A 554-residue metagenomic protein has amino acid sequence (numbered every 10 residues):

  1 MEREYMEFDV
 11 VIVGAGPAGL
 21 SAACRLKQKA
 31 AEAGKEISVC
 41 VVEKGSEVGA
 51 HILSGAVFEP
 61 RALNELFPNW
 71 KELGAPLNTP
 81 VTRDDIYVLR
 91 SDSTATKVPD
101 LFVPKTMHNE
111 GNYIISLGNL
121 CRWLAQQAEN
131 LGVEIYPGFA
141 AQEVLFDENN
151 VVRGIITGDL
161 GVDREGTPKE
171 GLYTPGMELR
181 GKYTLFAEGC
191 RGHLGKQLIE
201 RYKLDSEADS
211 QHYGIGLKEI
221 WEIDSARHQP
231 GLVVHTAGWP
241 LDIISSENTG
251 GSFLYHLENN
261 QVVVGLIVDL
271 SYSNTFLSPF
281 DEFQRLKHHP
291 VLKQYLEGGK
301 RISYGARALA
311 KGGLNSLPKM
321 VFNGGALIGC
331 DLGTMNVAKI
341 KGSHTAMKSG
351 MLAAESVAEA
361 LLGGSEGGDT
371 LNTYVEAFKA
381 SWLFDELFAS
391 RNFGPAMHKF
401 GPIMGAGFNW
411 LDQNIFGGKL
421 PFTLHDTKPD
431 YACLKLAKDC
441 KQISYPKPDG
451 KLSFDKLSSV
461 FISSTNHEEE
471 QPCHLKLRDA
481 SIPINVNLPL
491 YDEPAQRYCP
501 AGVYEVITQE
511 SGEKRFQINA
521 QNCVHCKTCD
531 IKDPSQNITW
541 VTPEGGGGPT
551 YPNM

Functional and structural regions predicted by a protein language model:
V10-C40: N-terminal Rossmann-like FAD-binding beta1-loop-alpha1 element of flavoenzymes
A18, E47, R191: Conserved Rossmann-like nucleotide-cofactor binding loop
E36, K44-S93: N-terminal FAD cofactor-binding segment of flavoenzymes
G118, R122, Q127-Q294, L352 (+1 more regions): Predominantly flavin-linked oxidoreductase catalytic cores and closely associated redox partners
A306-V337, S459-E470, P483-Y498, E505: FAD-binding beta-loop-beta segment adjacent to the flavin cofactor pocket
G333-K339, M351, E355-F400, Q517-N519 (+1 more regions): Active-site-proximal substrate-binding core of FAD-dependent oxidoreductases
G367-L475, S481-P483: Mid-to-C-terminal Rossmann-like scaffold of FAD/NAD(P)H-dependent oxidoreductases
P489-A520, K527-T550: Iron-sulfur cluster-binding cysteine motifs and their immediate structural context in ferredoxin-like electron-transfer
